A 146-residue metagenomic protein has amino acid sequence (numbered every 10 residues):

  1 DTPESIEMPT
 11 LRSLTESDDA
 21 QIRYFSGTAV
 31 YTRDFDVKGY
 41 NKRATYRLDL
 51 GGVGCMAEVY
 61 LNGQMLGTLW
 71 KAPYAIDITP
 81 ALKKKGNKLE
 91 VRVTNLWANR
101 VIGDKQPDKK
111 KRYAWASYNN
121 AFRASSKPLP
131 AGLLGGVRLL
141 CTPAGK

Functional and structural regions predicted by a protein language model:
D1, C55-E58, G67-T68, W97-R100: Flexible loop/turn segments at secondary-structure boundaries
D1-A29, L82-K146: An acidic-aromatic loop/edge-strand motif
M8, N62, D77-T79: Helix N-cap / beta->alpha transition motif
D18-Q21, L61, M65: Flexible, membrane-facing loop/turn or short amphipathic-helix motifs that contact lipid bilayers or gate lipid-binding
F25-K38, P73-I76: Short beta-strands within extracellular/lumenal beta-sheet-rich domains
Y31, C55, A72, L133: Residues that flank catalytic or metal-binding motifs in active/ligand-binding sites
F35-N62, L69, L89-V93: Aromatic-lined ligand-binding clefts that engage carbohydrates, nucleic acids, or primary amines
W70-L82: A short, polar/charged loop-to-alpha-helix boundary motif
